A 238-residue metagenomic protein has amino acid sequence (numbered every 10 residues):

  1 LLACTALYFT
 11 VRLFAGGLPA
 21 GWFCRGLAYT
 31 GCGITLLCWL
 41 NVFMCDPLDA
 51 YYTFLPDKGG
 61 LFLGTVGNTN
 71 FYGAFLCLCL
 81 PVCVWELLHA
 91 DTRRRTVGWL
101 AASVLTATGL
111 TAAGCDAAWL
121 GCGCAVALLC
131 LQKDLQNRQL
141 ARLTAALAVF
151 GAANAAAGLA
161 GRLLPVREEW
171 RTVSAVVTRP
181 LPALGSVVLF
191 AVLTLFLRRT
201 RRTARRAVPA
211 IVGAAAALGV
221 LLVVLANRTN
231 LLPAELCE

Functional and structural regions predicted by a protein language model:
L1-L13, G21-E235: Alpha-helical transmembrane segments of multi-pass inner-membrane proteins
